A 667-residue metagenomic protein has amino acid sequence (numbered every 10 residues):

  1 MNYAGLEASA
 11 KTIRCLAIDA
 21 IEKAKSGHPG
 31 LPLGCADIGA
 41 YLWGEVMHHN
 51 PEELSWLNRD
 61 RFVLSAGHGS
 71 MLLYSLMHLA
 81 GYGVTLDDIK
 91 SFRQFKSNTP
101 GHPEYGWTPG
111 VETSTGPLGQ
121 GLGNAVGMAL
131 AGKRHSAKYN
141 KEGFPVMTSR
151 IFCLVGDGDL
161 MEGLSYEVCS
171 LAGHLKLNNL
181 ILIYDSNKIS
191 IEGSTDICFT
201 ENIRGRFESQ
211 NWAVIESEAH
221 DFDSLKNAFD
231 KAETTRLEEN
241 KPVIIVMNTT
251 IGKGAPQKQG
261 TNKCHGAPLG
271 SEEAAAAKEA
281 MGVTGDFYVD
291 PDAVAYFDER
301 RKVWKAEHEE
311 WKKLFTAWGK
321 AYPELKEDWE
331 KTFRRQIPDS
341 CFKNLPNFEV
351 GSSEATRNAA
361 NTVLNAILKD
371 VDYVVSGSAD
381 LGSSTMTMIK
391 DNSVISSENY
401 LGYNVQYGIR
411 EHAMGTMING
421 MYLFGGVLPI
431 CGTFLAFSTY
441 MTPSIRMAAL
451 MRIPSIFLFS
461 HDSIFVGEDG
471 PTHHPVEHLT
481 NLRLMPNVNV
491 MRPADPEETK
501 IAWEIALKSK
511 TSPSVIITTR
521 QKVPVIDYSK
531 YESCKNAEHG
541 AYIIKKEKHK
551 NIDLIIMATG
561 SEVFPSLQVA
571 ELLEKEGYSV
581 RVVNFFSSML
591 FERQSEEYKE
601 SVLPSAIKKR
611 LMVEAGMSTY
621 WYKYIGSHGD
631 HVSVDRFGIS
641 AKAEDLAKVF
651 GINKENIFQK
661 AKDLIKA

Functional and structural regions predicted by a protein language model:
M1-A36, V155, D159-L160, I181 (+9 more regions): Conserved acidic/glycine
K23, S55, I151, E208-A213 (+3 more regions): Short, surface-exposed connector motifs at secondary-structure boundaries
A24, D60-R61, V111-S114, F144-E162 (+5 more regions): A short, small-residue-rich loop immediately preceding and capping a beta-strand
C35-H174, M388-I389, M417, M421: Cofactor-binding active-site loop characterized by glycine-rich and histidine/acidic residues
L64, C153, E162, L182-Y184 (+10 more regions): General beta-strand structural signal in soluble alpha/beta enzymes
G83-G110, Q210, V374-Y403, V580-M589: Anionic-ligand anchoring segments at beta-strand to alpha-helix junctions in alpha/beta enzyme folds, i.e., glycine
Q94-G106, N124, L130, R134-T148 (+4 more regions): Thiamine diphosphate
R150-G156, L160, V168, M417 (+3 more regions): A structural-propensity feature for long, helix-poor, extended segments
